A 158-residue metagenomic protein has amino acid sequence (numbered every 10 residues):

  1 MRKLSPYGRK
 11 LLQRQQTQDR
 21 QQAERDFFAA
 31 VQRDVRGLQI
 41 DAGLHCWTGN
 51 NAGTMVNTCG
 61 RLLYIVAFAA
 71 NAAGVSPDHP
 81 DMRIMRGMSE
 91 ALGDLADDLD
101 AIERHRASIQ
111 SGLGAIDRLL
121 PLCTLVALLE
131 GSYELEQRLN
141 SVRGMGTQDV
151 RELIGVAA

Functional and structural regions predicted by a protein language model:
M1-L4: BZIP DNA-binding basic region
K10-A73, I154: Short terminal alpha-helical segments
D19, D26, D34, D41 (+4 more regions): Acidic-enriched, low-complexity/disordered segments with a strong bias for Aspartate over Glutamate
A23-A30, D34, T58, G87 (+5 more regions): Charge-rich, solvent-exposed alpha-helical interaction surfaces
A67-L120, A127: Long, low-complexity or tandemly repetitive, helically biased scaffold regions used for multimeric assembly/adhesion
D100-A158: Amphipathic alpha-helical binding modules
